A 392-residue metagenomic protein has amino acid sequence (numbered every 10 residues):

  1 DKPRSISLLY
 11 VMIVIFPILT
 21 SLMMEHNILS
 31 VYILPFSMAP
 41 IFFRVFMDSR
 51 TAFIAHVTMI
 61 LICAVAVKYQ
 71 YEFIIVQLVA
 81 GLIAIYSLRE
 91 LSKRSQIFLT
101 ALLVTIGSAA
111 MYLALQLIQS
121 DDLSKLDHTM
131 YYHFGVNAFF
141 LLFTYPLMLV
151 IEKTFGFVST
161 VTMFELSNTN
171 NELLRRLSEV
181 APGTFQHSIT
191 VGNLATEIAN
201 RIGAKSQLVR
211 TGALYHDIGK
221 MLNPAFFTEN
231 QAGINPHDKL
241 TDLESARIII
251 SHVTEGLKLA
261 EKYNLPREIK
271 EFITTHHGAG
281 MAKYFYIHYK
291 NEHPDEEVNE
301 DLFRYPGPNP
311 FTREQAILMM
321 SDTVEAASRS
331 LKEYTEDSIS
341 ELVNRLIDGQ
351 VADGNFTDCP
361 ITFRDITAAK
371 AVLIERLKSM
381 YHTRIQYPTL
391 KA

Functional and structural regions predicted by a protein language model:
D1-F185: Generic detector of multi-pass transmembrane helix bundles and their immediately adjacent loops in polytopic membrane
I41, V45-F46, I60-A64, Y86 (+15 more regions): Generic, well-ordered alpha-helical scaffold segments in large soluble proteins
I60-L61, V65-V79, Q119, Y132 (+2 more regions): Long hydrophobic alpha-helices with heptad-repeat/coiled-coil character
Q77-I83, L123-K125, Q231-D238, H293-V298 (+1 more regions): Short alpha-helical linear motifs
L88-K93, A109-Q116, V180-A181, M221-T228 (+4 more regions): Short, charged low-complexity intrinsically disordered segments located at boundaries of structured domains
L123-H133, F140-F155, S159-L208, L240-L243 (+4 more regions): Long, compositionally biased intrinsically disordered regions
T169-E336, S340, G349-D353: Divalent metal-dependent catalytic cores for phosphoryl transfer on phosphate-bearing substrates
